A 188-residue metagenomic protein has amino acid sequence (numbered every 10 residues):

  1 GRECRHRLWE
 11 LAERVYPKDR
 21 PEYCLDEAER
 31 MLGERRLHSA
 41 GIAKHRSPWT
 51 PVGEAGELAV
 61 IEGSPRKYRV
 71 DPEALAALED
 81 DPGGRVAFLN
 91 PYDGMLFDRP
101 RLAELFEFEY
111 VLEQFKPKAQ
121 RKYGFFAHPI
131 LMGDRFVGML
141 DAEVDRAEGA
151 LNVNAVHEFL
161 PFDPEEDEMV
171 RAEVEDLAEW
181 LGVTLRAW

Functional and structural regions predicted by a protein language model:
G1-W188: Long, charged, low-complexity, helical-prone intrinsically disordered regions
